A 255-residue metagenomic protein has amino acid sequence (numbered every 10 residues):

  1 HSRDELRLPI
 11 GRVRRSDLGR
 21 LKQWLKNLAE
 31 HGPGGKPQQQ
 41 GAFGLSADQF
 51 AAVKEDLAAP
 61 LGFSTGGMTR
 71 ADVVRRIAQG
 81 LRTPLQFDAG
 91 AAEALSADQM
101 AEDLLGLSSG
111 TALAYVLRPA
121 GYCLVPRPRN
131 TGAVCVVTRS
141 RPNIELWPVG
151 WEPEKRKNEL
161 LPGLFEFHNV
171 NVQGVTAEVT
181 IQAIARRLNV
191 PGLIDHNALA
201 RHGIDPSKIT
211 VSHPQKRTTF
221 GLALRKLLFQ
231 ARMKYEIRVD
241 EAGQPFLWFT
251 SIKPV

Functional and structural regions predicted by a protein language model:
H1-V255: N-terminal targeting/assembly segments of extracytoplasmic apparatus and virion spike/baseplate proteins
